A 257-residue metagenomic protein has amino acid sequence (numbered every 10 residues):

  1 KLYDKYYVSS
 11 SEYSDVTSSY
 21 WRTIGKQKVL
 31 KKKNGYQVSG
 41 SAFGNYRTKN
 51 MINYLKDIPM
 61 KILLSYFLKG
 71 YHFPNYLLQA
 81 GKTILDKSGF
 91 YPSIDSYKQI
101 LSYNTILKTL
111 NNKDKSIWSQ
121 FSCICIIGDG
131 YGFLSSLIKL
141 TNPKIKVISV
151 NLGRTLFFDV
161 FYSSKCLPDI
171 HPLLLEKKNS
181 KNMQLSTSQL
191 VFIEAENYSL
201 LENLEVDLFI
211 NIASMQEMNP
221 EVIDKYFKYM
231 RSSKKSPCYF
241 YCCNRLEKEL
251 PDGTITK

Functional and structural regions predicted by a protein language model:
L2-W118: Conserved Class I S-adenosyl-L-methionine-dependent methyltransferase catalytic core
I117-G130: Conserved class I S-adenosyl-L-methionine
Y131-P143: Conserved SAM-binding loop of SAM-dependent methyltransferases across substrates and taxa, primarily the Class I
Y162-N203: S-adenosyl-L-methionine
I210: A conserved beta-strand element that flanks and buttresses the S-adenosyl-L-methionine
E217-M230: A short, conserved alpha-helix within the catalytic core of class I
K234-E249: Conserved beta-strand signature within the Rossmann-like core of class I S-adenosyl-L-methionine
